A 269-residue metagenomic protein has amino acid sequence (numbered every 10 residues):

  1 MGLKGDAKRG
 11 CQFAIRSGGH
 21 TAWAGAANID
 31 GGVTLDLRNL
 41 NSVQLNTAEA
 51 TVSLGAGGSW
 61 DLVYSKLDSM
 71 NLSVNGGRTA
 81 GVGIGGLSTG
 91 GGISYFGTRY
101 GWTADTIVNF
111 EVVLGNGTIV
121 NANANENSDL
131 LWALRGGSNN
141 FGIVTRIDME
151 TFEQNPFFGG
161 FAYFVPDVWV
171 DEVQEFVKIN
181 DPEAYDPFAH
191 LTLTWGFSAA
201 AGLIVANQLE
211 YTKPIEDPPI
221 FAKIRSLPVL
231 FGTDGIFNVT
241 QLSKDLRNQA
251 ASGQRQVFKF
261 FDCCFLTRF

Functional and structural regions predicted by a protein language model:
M1-F269: Soluble FAD-dependent oxygen oxidases
